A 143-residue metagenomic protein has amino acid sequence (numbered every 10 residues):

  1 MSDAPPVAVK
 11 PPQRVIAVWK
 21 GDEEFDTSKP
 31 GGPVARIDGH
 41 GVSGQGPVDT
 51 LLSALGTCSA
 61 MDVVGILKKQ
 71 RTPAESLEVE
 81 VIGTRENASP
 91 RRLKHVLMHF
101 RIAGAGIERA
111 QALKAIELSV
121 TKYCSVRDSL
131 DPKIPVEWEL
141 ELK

Functional and structural regions predicted by a protein language model:
M1-S53, V64-K143: Extended beta-strand/beta-hairpin segments
L55-C58: Alpha-helical metal-binding/catalytic segments enriched in His/Glu/Asp
A60-D62: Ribosome-associated translation termination/rescue signal centered on the conserved GGQ peptidyl-tRNA hydrolysis loop
